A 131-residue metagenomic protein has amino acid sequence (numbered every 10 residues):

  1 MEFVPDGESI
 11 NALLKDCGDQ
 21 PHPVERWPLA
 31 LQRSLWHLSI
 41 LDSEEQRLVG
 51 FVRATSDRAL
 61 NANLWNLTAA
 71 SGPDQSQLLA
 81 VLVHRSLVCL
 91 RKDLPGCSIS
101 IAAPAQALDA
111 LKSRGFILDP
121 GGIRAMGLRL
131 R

Functional and structural regions predicted by a protein language model:
M1-E25, G122-A125: Short amphipathic alpha-helix that is part of the acyltransferase structural core
D19, Q32-V52: Conserved beta-hairpin
L60-G72, A125-M126: Conserved acetyl-CoA binding element of GNAT-fold acetyltransferases
D74-C89: Conserved acetyl-CoA-binding loop-helix of GNAT-fold acetyltransferases
L90-A103: Conserved GNAT acetyl-CoA-binding A-motif
I101-F116: Low-complexity, intrinsically disordered Gly/Pro/Thr-rich segments
K112-R131: Active-site/acyl-donor-binding loops of N-acyltransferases
